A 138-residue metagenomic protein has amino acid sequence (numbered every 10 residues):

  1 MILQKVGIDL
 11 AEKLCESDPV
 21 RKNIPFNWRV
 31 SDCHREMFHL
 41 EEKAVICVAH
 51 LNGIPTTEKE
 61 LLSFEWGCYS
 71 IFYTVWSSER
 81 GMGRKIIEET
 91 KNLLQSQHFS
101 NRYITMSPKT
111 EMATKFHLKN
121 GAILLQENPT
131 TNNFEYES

Functional and structural regions predicted by a protein language model:
M1-N27: Short amphipathic alpha-helix that is part of the acyltransferase structural core
F26-A44, H50-N52: A short helix-loop-beta-strand connector motif used in the catalytic cores of GNAT acetyltransferases and, in some
V45-S70: Conserved acyl-donor/pantetheine-binding loop and adjacent beta-alpha core of acyl/acetyltransferases and related
S77-Q95, N101, K119: Conserved acetyl-CoA-binding loop-helix of GNAT-fold acetyltransferases
Y103-K115, T130-T131: Conserved beta-strand-loop-alpha-helix junction that forms the acyl-donor binding cleft
K115-I123: Short, aromatic/basic amphipathic alpha-helical patches
I123-Y136: Conserved catalytic-core motifs of GNAT/GCN5-like acyltransferases
